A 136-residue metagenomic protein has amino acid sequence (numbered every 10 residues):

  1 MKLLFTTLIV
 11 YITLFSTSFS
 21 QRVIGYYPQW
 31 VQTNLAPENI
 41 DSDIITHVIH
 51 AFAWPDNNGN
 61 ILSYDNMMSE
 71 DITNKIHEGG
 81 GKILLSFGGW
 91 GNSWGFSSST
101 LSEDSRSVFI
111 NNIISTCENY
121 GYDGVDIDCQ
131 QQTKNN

Functional and structural regions predicted by a protein language model:
M1-L4: Positively charged n-region of N-terminal signal peptides that target proteins for export
T6-F15: Bacterial N-terminal signal peptides
S16-S20: Sec/Tat signal peptide C-region and signal peptidase I cleavage site
Q21-E118, K134: Glycan-recognition patch characteristic of GH18 chitinases/ENGases and related GlcNAc/peptidoglycan-binding proteins
Y122: Active-site acidic short loop of glycosyltransferases
V125-Q130: Mobile, glycine-rich extracellular loop/lid and propeptide segments that shape or gate substrate/ligand access
